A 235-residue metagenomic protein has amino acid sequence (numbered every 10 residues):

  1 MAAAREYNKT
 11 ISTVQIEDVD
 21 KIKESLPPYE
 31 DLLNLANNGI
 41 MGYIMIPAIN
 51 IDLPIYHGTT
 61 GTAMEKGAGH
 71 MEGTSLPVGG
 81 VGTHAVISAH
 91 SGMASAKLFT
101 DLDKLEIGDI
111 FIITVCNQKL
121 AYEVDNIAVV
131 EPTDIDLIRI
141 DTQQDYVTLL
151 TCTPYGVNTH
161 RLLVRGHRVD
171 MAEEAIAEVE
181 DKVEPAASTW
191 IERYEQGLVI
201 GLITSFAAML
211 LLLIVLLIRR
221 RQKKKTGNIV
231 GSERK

Functional and structural regions predicted by a protein language model:
M1-Q196, I218-K223, I229: Solvent-exposed, non-transmembrane regions of membrane-associated and secreted proteins
G197-T204: Short, hydrophobic alpha-helical membrane anchors of single-pass surface/secreted proteins
F206-R221: Alpha-helical transmembrane segments
G231-K235: Solvent-exposed, low-complexity, intrinsically disordered, charge-rich segments adjacent to transmembrane helices
